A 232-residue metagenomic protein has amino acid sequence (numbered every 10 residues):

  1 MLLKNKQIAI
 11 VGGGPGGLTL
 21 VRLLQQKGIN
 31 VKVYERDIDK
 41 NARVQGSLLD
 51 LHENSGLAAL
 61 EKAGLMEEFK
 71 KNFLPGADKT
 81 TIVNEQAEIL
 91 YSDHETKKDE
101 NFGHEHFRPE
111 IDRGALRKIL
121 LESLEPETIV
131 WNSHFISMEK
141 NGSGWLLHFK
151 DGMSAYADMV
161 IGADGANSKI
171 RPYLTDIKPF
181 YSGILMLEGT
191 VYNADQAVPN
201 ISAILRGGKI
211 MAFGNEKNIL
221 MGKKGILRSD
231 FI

Functional and structural regions predicted by a protein language model:
L2-I8, L23-Q25, D50-A194: Conserved N-terminal helical subregion
I8-I10, V31: Conserved hydrophobic helix-helix packing surfaces used for dimerization/oligomerization
G12-P15: Glycine-rich Rossmann-fold phosphate-binding loop(s) that bind the pyrophosphate of adenine dinucleotide cofactors
L18: Residues forming the Rossmann-fold NAD(P)(H) cofactor-binding site
Q25-Q45: Glycine-rich FAD pyrophosphate-binding loop
A42, S168-R171, L220: Short catalytic/ligand-binding loop motif for oxyanion handling, primarily in non-cytosolic enzymes, centered on
R171-Y173, V198-I201, I232: A short secondary-structure junction signal
A203-I232: Active-site substrate-recognition segment that forms the wall of the catalytic cavity or substrate channel
